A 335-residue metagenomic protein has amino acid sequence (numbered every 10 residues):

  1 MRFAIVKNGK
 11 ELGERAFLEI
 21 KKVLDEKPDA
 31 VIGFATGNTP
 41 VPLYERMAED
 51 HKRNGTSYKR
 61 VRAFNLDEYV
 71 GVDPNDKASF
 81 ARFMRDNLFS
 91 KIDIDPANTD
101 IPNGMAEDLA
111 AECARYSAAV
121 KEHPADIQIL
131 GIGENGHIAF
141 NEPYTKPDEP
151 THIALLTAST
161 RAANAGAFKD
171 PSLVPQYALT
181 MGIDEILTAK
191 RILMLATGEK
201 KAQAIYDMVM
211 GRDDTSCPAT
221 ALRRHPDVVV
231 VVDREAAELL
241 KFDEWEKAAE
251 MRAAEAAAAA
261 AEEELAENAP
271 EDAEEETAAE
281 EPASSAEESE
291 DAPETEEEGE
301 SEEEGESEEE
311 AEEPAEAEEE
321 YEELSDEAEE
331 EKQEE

Functional and structural regions predicted by a protein language model:
M1-I32: N-terminal glycine-/serine-/threonine-rich phosphate-binding loop
E26-K52: Glycine-rich N-terminal segment of FAD-binding domains in flavoprotein oxidoreductases, spanning the beta-loop-helix
G33-G37, N65, P102-N103, I129-I132 (+2 more regions): Short beta-strand segments
T56-Q128, E244, A248-A253: Ligand-binding beta-strand-loop-alpha-helix segment within the catalytic cores of soluble metabolic enzymes
H123-E149: Glycine-rich phosphate-binding loop
A139-I183: Class I SAM-dependent methyltransferase SAM-binding "motif I" and its flanking Rossmann-like core
G182-D184, T188-E267, E281: ATP/nucleoside-binding phosphotransfer catalytic cores, i.e., glycine-rich phosphate-binding loops
E281, E287-E335: Long, low-complexity, intrinsically disordered segments
